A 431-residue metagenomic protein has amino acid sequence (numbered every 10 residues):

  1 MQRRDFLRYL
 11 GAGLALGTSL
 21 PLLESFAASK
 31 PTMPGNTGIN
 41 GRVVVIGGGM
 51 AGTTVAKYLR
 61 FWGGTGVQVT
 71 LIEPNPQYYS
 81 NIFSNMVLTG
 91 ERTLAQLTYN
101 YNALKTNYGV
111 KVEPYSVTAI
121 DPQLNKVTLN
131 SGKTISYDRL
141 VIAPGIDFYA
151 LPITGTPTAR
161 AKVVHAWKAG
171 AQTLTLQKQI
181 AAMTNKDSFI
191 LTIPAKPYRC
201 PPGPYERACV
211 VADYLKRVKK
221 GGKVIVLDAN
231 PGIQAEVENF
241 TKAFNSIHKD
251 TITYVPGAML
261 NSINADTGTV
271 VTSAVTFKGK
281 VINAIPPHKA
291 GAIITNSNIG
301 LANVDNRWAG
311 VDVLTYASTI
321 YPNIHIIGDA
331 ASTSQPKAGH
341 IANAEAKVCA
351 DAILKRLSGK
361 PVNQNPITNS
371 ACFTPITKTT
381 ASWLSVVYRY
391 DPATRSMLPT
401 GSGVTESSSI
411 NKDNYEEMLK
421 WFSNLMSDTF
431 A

Functional and structural regions predicted by a protein language model:
D5-A28: N-terminal export signals
A28-K111, P197-A235: Beta1-alpha1 glycine-rich phosphate/pyrophosphate-binding loop at the start of Rossmann-like nucleotide-binding domains
N107, K111-A119, V127, I135 (+1 more regions): A Rossmann-like FAD-binding core segment of flavoenzymes
P144-R217: Glycine-rich dinucleotide-binding loop and its adjacent helix/turn
T158-N185, K280-V281, I285-A344: FAD-site-proximal beta/loop scaffold in flavoenzymes
A330-P366: A conserved FAD-binding loop/helix module that cradles the flavin
L354-D391: Active-site-proximal substrate-binding core of FAD-dependent oxidoreductases
S385-A431: C-terminal auxiliary extensions adjacent to catalytic cores
